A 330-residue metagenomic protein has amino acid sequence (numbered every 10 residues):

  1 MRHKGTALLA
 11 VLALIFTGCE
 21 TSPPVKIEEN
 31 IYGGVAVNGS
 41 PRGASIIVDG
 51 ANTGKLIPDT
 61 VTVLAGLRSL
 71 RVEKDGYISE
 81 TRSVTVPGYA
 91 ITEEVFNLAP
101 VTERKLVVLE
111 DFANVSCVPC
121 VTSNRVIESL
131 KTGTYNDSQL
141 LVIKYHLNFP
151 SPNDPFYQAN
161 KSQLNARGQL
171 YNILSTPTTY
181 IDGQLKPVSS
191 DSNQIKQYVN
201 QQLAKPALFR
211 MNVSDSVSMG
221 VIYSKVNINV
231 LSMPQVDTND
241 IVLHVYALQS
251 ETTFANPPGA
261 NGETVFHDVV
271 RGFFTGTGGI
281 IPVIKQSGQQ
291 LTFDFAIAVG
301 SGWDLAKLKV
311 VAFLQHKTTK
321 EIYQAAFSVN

Functional and structural regions predicted by a protein language model:
R2-S40, I78-S83, Y89-F96: Bacterial Sec-dependent N-terminal signal peptides
P41-G50: Short, ordered, surface-exposed loop/turn motifs in non-cytosolic proteins
A51-V63: Short, solvent-exposed S/T- and G/P-enriched segments that are highly enriched in secreted/extracellular and lumenal
D59-V61, E80-R82, T92-E94, Q289-F295: Short strand-edge motifs at loop-to-beta-strand transitions and within beta-strands of extracellular beta-rich domains
A65-G76: A short, solvent-exposed beta-strand micro-motif common in secreted/extracellular proteins
T102-Y145: Local sequence-structure signature of Cys/Sec-based thiol-disulfide redox active-site neighborhoods
K144-N330: Short, conserved sequence motifs used for protein processing/export or organelle targeting and for catalysis
